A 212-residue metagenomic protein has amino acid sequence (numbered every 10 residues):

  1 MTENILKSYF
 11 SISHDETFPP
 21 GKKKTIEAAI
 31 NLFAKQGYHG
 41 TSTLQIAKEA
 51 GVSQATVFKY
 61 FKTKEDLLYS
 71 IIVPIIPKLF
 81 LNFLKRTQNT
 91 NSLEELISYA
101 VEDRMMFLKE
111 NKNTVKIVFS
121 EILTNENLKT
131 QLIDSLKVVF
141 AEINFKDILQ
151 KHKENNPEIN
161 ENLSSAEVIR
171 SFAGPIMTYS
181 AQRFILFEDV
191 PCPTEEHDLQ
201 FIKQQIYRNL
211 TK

Functional and structural regions predicted by a protein language model:
M1-Y9, M106, Q150, S171-K212: C-terminal peripheral helix-coil segments that are non-catalytic and often amphipathic
K23, S98, N162-A173, M177: Short, well-structured alpha-helical segments
K24, A28, L32-D66, S70-I71: Helix-turn-helix
Y38, F61, S120-E126, S135: Short helix-capping/turn signature of helix-turn-helix
I71-Y99, D147, K151-K153: Amphipathic alpha-helical linker/stalk segments
L84-N113, V118, S165-I169: Hydrophobic alpha-helical connector segments
T87, M106, N127-N155, A166-R170 (+2 more regions): Amphipathic alpha-helical packing segments from all-alpha helical-bundle domains
L108-Q131, A181-I185: Amphipathic alpha-helical segments used for helix-helix packing
